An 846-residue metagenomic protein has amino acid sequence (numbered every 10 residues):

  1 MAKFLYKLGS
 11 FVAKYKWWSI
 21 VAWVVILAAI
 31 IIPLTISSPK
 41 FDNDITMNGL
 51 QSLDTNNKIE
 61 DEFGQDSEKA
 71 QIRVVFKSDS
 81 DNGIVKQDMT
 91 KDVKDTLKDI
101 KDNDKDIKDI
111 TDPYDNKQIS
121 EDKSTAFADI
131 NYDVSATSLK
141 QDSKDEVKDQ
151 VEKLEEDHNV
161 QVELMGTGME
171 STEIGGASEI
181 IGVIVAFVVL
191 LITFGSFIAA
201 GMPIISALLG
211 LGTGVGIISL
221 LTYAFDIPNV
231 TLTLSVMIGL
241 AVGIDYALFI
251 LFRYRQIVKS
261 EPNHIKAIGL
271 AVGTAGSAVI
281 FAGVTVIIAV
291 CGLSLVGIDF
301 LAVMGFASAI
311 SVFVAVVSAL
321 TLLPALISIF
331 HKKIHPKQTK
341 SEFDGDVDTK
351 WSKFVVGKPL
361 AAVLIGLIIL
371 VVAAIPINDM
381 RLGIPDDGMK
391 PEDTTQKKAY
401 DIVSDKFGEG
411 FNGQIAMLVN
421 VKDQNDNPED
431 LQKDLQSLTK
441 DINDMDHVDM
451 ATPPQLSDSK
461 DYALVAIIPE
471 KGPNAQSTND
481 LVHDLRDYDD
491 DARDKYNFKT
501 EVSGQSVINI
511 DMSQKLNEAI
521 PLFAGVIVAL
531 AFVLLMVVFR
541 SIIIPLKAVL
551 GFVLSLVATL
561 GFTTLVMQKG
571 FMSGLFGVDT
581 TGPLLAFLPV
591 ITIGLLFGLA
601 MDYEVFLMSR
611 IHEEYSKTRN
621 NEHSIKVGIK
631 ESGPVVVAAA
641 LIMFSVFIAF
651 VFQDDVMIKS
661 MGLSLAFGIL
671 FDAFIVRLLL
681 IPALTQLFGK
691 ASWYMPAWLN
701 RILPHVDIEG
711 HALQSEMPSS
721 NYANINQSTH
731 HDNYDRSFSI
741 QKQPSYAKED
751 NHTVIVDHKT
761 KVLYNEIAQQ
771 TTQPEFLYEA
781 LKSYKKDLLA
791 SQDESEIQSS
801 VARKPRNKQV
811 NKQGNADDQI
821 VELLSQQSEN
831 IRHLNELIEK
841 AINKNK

Functional and structural regions predicted by a protein language model:
M1, Y15, V85, T90 (+13 more regions): Serine/threonine-rich low-complexity intrinsically disordered regions
M1-P39, D133-L382, V507-K748, V754 (+3 more regions): Membrane-embedded transmembrane helical bundles of large multi-pass transporters/channels
P39-I45: Membrane-interface helix-loop junction between the first two transmembrane segments
G49-A70, K77-L164, D379-F576, P583 (+2 more regions): Structured non-transmembrane domains adjacent to transmembrane bundles in polytopic membrane proteins
S67, L435, R610, V627 (+2 more regions): Solvent-exposed, well-ordered amphipathic alpha-helical segments that flank/support binding or catalytic loops
K98, N159, D226-N229, N497 (+5 more regions): Short, flexible coil/linker elements and helix-boundary hinge sites characteristic of intrinsically disordered
E631, I702-K846: Long, low-complexity, intrinsically disordered cytosolic termini of multi-pass membrane proteins
